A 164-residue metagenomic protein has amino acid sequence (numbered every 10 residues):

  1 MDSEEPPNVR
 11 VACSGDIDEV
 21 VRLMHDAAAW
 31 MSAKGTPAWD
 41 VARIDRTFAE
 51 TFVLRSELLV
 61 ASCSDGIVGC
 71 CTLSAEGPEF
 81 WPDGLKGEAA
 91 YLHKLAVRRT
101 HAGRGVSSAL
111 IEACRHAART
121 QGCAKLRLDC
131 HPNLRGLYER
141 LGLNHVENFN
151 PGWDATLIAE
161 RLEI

Functional and structural regions predicted by a protein language model:
N8-R22: A short beta-loop-alpha structural element at the N-terminal edge of CoA-dependent acyl/N-acetyltransferase catalytic
V21, H25-F48: Conserved GNAT-fold acetyl-CoA-binding loop/helix
V60, G66-A75, Y91, A96: Conserved beta-strand in the GNAT
D83-R99: Conserved acetyl-CoA binding element of GNAT-fold acetyltransferases
V97, G103-H116, R140: Conserved acetyl-CoA-binding loop-helix of GNAT-fold acetyltransferases
S108, T120, P132-A155: Conserved active-site alpha-helix within GNAT-family acetyltransferase domains
A118-C130: Conserved GNAT acetyl-CoA-binding A-motif
